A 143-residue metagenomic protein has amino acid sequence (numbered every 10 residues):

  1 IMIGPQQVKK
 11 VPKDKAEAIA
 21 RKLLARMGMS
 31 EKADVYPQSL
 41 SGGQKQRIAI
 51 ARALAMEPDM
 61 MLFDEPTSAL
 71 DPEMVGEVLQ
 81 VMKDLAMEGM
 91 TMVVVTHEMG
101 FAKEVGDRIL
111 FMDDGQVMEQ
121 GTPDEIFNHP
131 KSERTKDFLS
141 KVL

Functional and structural regions predicted by a protein language model:
Y36-L40, Q44: Conserved ABC ATPase signature
I50: Hydrophobic anchor residue at the start of the ABC signature
A55-D59: A short, proline-enriched helix->beta-strand linker immediately N-terminal to the Walker B motif in ABC-type P-loop
M61-D64: Catalytic Walker B motif of ABC-type/P-loop ATPase nucleotide-binding domains
P72-M74: Helix N-cap at the start of a conserved alpha-helix in ABC-type nucleotide-binding domains
Q120-G121: ABC ATPase "signature
